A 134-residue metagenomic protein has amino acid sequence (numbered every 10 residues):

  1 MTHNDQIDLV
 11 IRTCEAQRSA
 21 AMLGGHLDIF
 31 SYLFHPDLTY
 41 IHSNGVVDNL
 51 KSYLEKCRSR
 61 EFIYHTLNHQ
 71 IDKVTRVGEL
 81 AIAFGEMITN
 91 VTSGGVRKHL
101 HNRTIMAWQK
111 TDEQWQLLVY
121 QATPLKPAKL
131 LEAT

Functional and structural regions predicted by a protein language model:
T2-Y32, D37-T134: A beta-strand edge to alpha-helix "cap/lid" segment located at domain peripheries
